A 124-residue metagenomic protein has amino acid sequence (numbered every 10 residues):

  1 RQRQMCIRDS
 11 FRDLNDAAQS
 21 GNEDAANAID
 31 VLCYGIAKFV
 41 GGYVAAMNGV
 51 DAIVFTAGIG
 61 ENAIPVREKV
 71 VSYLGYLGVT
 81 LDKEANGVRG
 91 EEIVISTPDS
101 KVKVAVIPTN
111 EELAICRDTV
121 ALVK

Functional and structural regions predicted by a protein language model:
Q2-I7: Short, small-residue-biased leader/transition segments that mark boundaries at the very start of proteins
R8, Y43-D51, T80-N86: Flexible, glycine/charged-enriched surface loops at secondary-structure junctions
F11-A46: Adenine-nucleotide phosphate-binding core of ATP-dependent small-molecule kinases
N15-A18, I29, V54-I59, P108 (+1 more regions): Active-site proximal loops enriched in glycine and acidic residues that flank catalytic Cys/His/Asp and coordinate
D51-Y73: Glycine-rich phosphate-binding loops at beta-strand->alpha-helix junctions
L74-V79: A glycine-rich helix N-cap at a beta->alpha junction
D82, N86-K124: Glycine-rich phosphate-binding/hydrolytic loop that grips phosphoryl groups
